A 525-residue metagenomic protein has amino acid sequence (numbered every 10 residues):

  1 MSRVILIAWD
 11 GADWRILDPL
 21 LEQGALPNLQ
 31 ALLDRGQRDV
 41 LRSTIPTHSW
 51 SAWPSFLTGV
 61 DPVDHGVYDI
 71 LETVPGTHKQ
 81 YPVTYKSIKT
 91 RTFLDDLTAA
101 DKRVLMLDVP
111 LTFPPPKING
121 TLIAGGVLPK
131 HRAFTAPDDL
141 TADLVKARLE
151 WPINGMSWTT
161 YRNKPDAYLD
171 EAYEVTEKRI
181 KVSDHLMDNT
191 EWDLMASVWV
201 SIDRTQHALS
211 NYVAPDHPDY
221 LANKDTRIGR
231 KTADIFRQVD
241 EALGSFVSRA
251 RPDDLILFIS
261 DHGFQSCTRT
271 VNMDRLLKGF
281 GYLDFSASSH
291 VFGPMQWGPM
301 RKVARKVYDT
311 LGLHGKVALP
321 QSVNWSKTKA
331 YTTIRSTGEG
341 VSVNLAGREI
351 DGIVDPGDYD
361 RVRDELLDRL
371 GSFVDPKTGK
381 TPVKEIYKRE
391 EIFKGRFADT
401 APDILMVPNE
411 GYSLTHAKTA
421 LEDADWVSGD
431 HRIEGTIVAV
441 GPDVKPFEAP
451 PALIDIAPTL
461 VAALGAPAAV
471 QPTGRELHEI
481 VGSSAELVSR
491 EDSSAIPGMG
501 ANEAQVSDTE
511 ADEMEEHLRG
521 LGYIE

Functional and structural regions predicted by a protein language model:
S2-D13, L17-D18, L32, F56 (+9 more regions): Beta-strand elements within well-structured catalytic alpha/beta cores of enzymes that handle phosphate/sulfate esters
W9, D18, D39, I70-A100 (+7 more regions): Secreted, luminal/periplasmic, and some membrane-associated catalytic domains that remodel anionic oxygen-ester
R15-W192, V200-H207, M295-R305, D309-H314 (+1 more regions): Active-site-proximal alpha/beta segments of enzymes that process anionic O-linked groups
N28, S55, N272, L276 (+6 more regions): Generic recognition of well-ordered alpha-helical segments
L169-M195, T205-H207, N211-F258, D284 (+1 more regions): A long, amphipathic alpha-helix that forms part of the scaffold/cap immediately adjacent to metal-dependent active
M273-L276, K377-A401, D455, G465-P497: Polar, surface-exposed loop/tail segments that function as active-site lids or cofactor/substrate-recognition elements
P408-A457, A462-L464: Low-complexity, glycine/alanine/valine/leucine- and proline-rich hydrophobic stretches
Q505-E525: Short acidic, low-complexity intrinsically disordered linear motifs used for protein-protein interactions
